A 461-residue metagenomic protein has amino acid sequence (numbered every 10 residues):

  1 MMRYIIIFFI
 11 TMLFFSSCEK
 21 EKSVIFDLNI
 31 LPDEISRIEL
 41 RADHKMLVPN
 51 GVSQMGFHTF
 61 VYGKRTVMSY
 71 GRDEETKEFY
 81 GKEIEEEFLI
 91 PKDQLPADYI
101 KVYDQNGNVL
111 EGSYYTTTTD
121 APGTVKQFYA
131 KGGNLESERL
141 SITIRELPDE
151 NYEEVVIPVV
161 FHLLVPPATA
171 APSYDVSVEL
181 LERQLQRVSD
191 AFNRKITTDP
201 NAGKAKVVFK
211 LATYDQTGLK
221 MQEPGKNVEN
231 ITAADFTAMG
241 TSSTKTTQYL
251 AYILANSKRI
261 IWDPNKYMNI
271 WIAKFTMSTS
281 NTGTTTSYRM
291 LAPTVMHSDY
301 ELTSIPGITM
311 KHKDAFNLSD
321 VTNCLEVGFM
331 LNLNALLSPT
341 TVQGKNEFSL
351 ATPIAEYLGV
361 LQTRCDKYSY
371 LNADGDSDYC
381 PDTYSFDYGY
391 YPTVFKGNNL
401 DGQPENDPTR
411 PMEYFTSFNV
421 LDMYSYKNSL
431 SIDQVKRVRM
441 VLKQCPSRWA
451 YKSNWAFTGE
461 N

Functional and structural regions predicted by a protein language model:
M1-S17: Sec-dependent bacterial lipoprotein signal peptides
M12-K45, N461: Bacterial Sec-dependent N-terminal signal peptides
F60, R65-L110: Change to "...patches in solvent-exposed regions of secreted, membrane-anchored, or virion-exposed structural
Y103, G133-P264, F275, K443-A450 (+1 more regions): Propeptide-to-catalytic entry region of secreted or membrane-anchored zinc metalloproteases
A121-N134: Short, aromatic- and glycine-rich surface loops/edge beta-strands on solvent-exposed regions
E150-V155, N201-G203, I260-K266, L318-L325 (+1 more regions): Extracellular/periplasmic catalytic domains that process cell-envelope and extracellular macromolecules
T247-D366: Active-site-proximal segment of zinc-dependent metalloprotease catalytic domains
C324, F329-L430: The catalytic-center signature of Zn2+-dependent metalloproteases
